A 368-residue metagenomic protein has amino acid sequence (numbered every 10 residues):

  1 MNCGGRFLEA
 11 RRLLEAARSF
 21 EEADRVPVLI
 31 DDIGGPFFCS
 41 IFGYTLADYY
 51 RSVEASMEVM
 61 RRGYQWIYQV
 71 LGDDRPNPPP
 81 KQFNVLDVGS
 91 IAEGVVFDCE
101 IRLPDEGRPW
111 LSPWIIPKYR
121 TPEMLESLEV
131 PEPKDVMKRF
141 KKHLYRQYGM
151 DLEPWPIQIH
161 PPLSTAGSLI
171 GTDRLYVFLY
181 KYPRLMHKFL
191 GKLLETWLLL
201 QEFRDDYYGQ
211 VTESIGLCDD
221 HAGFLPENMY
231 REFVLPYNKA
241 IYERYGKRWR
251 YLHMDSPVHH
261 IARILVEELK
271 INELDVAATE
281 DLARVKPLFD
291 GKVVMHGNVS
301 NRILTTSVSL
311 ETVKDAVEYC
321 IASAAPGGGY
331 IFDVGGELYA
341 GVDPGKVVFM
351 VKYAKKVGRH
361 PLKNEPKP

Functional and structural regions predicted by a protein language model:
M1-V59, N77-P79, G107-R108, P122-P368: Active-site loop segments of alpha/beta catalytic cores
M57-A92: Membrane helical hairpin/interfacial module
P80-L125: A contiguous, low-structure linker/loop signature
